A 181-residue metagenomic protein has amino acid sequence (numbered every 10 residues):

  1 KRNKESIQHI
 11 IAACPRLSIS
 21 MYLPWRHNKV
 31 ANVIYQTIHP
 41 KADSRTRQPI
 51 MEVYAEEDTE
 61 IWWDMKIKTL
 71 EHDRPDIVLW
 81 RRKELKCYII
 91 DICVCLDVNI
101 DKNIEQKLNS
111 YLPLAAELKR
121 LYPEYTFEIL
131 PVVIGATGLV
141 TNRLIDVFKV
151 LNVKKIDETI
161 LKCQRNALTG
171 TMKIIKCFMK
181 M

Functional and structural regions predicted by a protein language model:
K1-I38, C87, D97: Short Cys/His-based metal-binding microdomains
E5, K29, L70-R74, E84-C87 (+2 more regions): Eukaryote-biased feature marking scaffold/signaling PDZ-domain proteins and nuclear chromatin regulators
H9, C14, I34, I77 (+3 more regions): Mobile genetic element proteins and their domesticated derivatives, centered on retroelements and DNA transposons
I34, R74, L85-K86, D91-Q106 (+1 more regions): Short beta-strand-loop-alpha-helix junction that forms the active-site gateway of nucleic-acid-processing nucleases
I38, L108-P123: Metal-dependent nuclease catalytic cores in nucleic-acid-processing enzymes, especially RNase H-like/related
P40-I89, V133: Active-site metal-binding core of divalent-cation-utilizing nuclease and nuclease-like domains
R81-K83, I92-L96, A115, V133-G138 (+2 more regions): Residues that form ligand- and interface-recognition hot spots within folded domains
Y125-M181: Domain-level recognition of nuclease-like catalytic cores that cleave nucleotide substrates
